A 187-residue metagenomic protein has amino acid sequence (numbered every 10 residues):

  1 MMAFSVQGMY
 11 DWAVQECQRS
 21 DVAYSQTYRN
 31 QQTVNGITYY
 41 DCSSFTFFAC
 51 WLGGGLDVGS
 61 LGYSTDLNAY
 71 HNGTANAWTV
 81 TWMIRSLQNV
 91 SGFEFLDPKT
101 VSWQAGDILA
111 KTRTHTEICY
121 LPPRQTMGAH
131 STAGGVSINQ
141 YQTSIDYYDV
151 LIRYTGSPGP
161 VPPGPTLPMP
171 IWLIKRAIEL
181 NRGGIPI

Functional and structural regions predicted by a protein language model:
M1-Y70, A77, R113-T114, M127-A129 (+1 more regions): N-terminal capping segments
Q7, G55-Q142: ...with weaker cross-activation on analogous glycine-rich loops/strands in unrelated enzymes
M9, Y147-Y148, A177: Activation loop
T116-I118, P158, E179: Short, surface-exposed beta-strand/loop "edge" segments at domain boundaries and coil↔beta transitions
S144-P160: A recurrent domain-boundary module in secreted/ectodomain proteins
P163-I187: Viral virion structural and adsorption modules
